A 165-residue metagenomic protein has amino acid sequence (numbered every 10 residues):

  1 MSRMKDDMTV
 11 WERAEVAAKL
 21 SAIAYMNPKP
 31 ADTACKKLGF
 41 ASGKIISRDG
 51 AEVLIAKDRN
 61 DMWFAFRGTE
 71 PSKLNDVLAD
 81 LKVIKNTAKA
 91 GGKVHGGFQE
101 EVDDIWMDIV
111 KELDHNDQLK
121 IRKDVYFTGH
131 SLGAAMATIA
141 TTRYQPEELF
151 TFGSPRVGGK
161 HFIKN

Functional and structural regions predicted by a protein language model:
M1-T128, L132-N165: Non-catalytic, mobile gating and regulatory segments of ester bond hydrolases
